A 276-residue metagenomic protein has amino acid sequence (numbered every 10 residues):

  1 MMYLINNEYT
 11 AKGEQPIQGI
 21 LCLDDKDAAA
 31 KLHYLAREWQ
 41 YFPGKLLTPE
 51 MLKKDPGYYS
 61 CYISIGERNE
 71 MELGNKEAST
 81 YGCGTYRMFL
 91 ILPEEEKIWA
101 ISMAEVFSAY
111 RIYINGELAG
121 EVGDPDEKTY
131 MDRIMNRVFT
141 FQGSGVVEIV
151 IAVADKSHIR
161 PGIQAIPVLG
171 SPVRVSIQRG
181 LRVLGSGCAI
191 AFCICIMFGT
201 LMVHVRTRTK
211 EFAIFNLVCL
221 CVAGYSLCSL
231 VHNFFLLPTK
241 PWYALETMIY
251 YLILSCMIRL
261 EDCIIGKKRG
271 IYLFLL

Functional and structural regions predicted by a protein language model:
M1-E94: Extended carbohydrate-recognition surfaces in non-catalytic/accessory domains of CAZymes and lectin-like proteins
K12, P43, M71-E77, L169-C195: Non-catalytic, glycine-rich low-complexity segments
Y34, C83-F89, I98-A100, I134-V138 (+1 more regions): Intrinsic-disorder/low-complexity, polar/charged segments enriched in Ser/Thr/Lys/Arg/Asp/Glu/Gln
D55-I65, E70, E117-M135: Solvent-exposed beta-strand/loop surfaces of large extracellular or lumenal domains
L90-N115, I149-I151: Aromatic-lined ligand-binding clefts that engage carbohydrates, nucleic acids, or primary amines
M131-C188: An acidic-aromatic loop/edge-strand motif
L184-L276: Juxtamembrane segments at transmembrane-helix boundaries in multi-pass signal-transduction membrane proteins
